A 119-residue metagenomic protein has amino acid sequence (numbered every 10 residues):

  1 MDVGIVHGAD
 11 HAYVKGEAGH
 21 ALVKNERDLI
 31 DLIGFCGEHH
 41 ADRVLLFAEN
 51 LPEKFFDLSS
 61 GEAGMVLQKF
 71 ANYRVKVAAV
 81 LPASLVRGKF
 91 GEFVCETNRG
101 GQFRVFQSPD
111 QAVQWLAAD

Functional and structural regions predicted by a protein language model:
D2-D119: Amphipathic, Lys/Arg-enriched alpha-helical "gate/interface" segment within cytosolic domains that mediates
